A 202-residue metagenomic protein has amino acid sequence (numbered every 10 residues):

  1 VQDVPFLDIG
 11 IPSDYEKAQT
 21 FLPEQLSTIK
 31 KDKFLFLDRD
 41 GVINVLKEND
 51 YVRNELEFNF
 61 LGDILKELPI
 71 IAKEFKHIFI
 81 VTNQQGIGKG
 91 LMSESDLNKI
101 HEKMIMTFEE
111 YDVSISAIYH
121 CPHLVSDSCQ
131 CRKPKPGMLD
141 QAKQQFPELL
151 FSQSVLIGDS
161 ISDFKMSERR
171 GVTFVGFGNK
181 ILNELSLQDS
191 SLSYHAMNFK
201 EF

Functional and structural regions predicted by a protein language model:
V1-K30: Conserved alpha/beta core of the MobA/IspD/sugar-nucleotide pyrophosphorylase nucleotidyltransferase superfamily
K31-F79: Active-site neighborhood of HAD-like aspartate-dependent phosphohydrolases
I64, L68-H101, I115-D127, S167: Substrate-recognition element of Asp-dependent hydrolases with the DxDx(T/V) motif
K89-E110, C129-A142: Short, electropositive alpha-helical surface patch
R132-F164: Conserved Lys-Pro-Asp/Glu-containing loop-to-beta segment of HAD-superfamily phosphomonoesterases, centered on
L156-Y194: Acidic, Mg2+-coordinating phosphoryl-transfer loop and its flanking beta/alpha structural elements, shared across
S193-F202: Short acidic-hydrophobic, aromatic-tinged amphipathic segments that line or gate anion-handling sites
